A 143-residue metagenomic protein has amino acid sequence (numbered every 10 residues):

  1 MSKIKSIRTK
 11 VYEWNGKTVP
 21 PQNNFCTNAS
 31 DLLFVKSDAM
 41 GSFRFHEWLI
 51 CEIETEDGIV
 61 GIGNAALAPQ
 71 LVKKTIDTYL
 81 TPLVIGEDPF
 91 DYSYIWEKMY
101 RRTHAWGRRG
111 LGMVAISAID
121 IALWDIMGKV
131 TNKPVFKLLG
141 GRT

Functional and structural regions predicted by a protein language model:
M1-T143: N-terminal capping/lid subdomain adjacent to the active-site entrance of alpha/beta enzymes
